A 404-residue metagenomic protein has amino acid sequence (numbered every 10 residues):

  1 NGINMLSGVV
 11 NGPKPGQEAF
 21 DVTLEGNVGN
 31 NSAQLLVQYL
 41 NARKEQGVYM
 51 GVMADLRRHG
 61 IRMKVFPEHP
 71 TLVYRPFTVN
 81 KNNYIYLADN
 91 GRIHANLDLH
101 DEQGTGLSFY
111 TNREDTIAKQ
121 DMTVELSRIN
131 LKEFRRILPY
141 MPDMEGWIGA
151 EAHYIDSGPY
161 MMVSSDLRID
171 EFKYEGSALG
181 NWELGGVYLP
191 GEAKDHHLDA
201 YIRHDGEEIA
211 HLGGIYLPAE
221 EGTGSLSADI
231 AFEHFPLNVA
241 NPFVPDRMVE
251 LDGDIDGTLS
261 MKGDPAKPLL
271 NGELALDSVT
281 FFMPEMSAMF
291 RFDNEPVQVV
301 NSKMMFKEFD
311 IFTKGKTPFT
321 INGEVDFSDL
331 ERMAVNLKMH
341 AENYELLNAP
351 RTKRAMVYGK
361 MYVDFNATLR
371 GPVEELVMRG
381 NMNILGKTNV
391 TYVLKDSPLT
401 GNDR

Functional and structural regions predicted by a protein language model:
N1-E151, S157-T258, A266-T368, P372-R404: Interface amphipathic segments
